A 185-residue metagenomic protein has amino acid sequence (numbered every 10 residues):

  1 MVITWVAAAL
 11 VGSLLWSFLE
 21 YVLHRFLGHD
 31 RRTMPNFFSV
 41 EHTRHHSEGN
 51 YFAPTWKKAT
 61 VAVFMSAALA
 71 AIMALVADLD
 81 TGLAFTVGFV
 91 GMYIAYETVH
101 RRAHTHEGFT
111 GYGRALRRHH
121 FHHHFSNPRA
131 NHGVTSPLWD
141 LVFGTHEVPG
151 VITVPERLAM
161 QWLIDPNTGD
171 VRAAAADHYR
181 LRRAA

Functional and structural regions predicted by a protein language model:
V2-I3, F18, V22-L23, L27-P35 (+2 more regions): Cytosolic/stromal cytosol-facing helical appendages immediately following the last transmembrane segment
T4, A70-V87: Transmembrane helix-loop-helix
T4-W16, A84-F89: Alpha-helical transmembrane segments
F38: Cys/His-coordinated zinc-finger cores
T55-L75, S136-P137: Core segments of transmembrane alpha-helices that mediate helix-helix packing or line hydrophobic substrate/ligand
